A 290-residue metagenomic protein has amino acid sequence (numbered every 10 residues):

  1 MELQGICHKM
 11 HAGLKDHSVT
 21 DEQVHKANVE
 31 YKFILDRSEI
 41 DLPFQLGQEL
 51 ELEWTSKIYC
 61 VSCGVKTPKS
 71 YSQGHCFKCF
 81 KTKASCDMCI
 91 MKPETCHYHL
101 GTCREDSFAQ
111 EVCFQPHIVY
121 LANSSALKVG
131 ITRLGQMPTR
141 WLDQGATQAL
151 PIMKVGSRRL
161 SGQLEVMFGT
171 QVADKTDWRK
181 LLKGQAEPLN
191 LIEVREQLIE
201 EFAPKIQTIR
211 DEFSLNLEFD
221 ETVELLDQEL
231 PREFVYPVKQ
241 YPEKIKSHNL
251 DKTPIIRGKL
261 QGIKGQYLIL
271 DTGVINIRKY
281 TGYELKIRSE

Functional and structural regions predicted by a protein language model:
M1-E290: Non-catalytic accessory segments flanking enzymatic or RNA/DNA-binding domains
